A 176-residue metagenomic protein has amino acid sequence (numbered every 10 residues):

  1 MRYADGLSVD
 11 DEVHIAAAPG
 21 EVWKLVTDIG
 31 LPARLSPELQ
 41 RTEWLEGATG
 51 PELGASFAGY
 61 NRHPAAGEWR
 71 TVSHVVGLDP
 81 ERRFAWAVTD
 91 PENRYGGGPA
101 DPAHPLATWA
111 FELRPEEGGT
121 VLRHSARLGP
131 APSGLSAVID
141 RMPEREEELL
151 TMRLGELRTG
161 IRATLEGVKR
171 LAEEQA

Functional and structural regions predicted by a protein language model:
M1-H14, G20, E43, L106-T108 (+3 more regions): Hydrophobic-ligand-binding modules of eukaryotic lipid transfer/binding families
M1-L53: Hydrophobic ligand-binding cavity/cleft-lining segments
D11-V13, W44, R70-G77, L106-P115 (+1 more regions): Hydrophobic/aromatic beta-strand elements that line small-molecule binding cavities or substrate pockets in beta-rich
H14-A16, Y60-R62, T89, R114-E116 (+1 more regions): Solvent-exposed residues in well-ordered beta-strands and their adjoining turns, especially edge/terminal strands
A18, P80-E81, E116-G119: Short strand-connecting beta-turns/loops that link adjacent beta-strands
E21-V26, P32, F57, V75 (+3 more regions): Hydrophobic pocket/interface hotspot
W44-L106, T159-G167, L171-A176: Glycine-rich portal/gate segments that line the openings of hydrophobic small-molecule binding cavities
N93-T159: Beta-strand/loop substructures that line and gate deep hydrophobic ligand-binding cavities in soluble
